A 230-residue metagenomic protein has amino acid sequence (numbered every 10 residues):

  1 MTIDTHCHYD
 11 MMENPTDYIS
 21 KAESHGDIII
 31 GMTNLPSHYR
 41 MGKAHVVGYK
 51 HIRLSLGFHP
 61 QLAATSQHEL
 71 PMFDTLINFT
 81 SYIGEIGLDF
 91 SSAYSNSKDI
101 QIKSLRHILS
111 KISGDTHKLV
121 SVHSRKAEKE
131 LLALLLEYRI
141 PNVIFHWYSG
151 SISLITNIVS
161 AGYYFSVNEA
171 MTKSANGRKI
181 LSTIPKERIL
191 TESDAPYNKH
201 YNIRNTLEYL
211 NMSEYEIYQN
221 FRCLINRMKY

Functional and structural regions predicted by a protein language model:
M1-Y230: Mid-domain alpha/beta scaffold segments of enzyme catalytic cores
